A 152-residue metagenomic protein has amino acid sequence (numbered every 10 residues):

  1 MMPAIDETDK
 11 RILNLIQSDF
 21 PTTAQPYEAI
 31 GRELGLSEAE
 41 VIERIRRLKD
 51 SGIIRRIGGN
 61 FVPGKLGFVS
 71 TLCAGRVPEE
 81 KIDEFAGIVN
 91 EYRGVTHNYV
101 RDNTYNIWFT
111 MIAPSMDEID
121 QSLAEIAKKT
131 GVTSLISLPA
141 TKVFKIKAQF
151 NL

Functional and structural regions predicted by a protein language model:
M1-L152: A compositional/biophysical signature of low hydrophobicity enriched in polar/charged and small residues
